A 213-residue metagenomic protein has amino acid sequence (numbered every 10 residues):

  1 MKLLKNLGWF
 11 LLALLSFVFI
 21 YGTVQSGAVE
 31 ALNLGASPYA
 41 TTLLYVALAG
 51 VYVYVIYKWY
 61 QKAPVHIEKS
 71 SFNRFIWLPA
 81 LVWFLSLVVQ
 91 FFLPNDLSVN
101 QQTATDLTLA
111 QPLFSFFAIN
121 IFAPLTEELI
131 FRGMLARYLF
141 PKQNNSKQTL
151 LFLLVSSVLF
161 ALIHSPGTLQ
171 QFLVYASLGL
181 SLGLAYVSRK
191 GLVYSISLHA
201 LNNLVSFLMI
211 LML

Functional and structural regions predicted by a protein language model:
M1-R74, F207-L213: N-terminal, membrane-interfacial amphipathic/helix-forming hydrophobic leader that caps and precedes the first
K2, N6-F10, S37-Y45, S71-L78 (+4 more regions): Residue-level signature of transmembrane alpha-helical entry/exit and packing/kink sites in multi-pass membrane
L14-V24, W83-Q90, S157-S165, N203-I210: Aromatic-anchored segments of alpha-helical transmembrane domains
F17-Y21, Y52-Y57, L85-S86, E127 (+2 more regions): Alpha-helical transmembrane segments of polytopic integral membrane proteins, especially the permease/helical cores
T23-E30, F91-L97, L135, A185-Y186: Juxtamembrane C-cap of transmembrane helices in multi-pass membrane transport proteins
E30-P38, Q61-A123, P141, L211: Juxtamembrane helix-loop-helix connectors linking adjacent transmembrane helices in multi-pass membrane enzymes
P38-T41, A49-V55, S86-Q90, G133 (+2 more regions): Bulky hydrophobic/aromatic packing residues
P112-L213: Transmembrane helix-loop-helix hairpins at the membrane interface of multi-pass integral membrane proteins
